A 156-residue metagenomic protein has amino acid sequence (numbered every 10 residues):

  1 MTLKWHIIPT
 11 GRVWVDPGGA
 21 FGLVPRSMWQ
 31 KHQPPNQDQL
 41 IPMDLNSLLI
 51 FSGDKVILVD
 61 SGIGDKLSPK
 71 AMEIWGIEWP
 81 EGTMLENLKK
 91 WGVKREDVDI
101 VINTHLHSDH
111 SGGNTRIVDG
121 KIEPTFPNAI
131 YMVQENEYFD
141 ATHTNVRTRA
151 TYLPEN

Functional and structural regions predicted by a protein language model:
L3, G11-K90: Conserved beta-strand hairpin/beta-sheet module of binuclear metal-dependent hydrolase folds, prominently
G62-G64, H107, E137: Catalytic metal-binding/acid-base residues of hydrolase active sites
P69-K70, G113-T115, T142-V146: A short secondary-structure junction signal
W79-V93, D97, T125-N156: Metallo-beta-lactamase
V98-D109: Metallo-beta-lactamase
S108, G112, I130: Phosphate-coordination/substrate-recognition cap region in phosphate-metabolizing enzymes
S111-K121: Metal-dependent catalytic neighborhoods of phosphoester/phosphodiester hydrolases
